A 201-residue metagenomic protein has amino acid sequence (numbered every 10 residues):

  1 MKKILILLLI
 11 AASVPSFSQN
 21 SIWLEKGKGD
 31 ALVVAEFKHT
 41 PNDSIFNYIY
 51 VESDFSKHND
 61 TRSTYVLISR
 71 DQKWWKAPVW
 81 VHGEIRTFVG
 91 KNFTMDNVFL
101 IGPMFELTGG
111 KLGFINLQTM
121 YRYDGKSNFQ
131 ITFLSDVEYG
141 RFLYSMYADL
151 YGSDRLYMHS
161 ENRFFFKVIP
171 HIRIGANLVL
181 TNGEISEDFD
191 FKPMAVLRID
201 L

Functional and structural regions predicted by a protein language model:
K2-K3, K91: Short coil/turn segments at secondary-structure boundaries
K3-S18: Sec-dependent N-terminal signal peptides
A11-A12, G83, G102, G175: Small side chains
F17-N59, S63-Y65: Short glycine/proline- and aromatic-enriched beta-strand/turn motifs that initiate or cap beta-hairpins
N20-L24, V81, Y144, I174: Generic structural motif
G29, T40-S44, H58-D60, D71-W75 (+1 more regions): Outer-membrane beta-barrel transmembrane domain signature
V34, S44-Y48, A77-H82, M95 (+1 more regions): Outer membrane beta-barrel
S56-M95: Mid-chain, structured segments of secreted extracytoplasmic proteins
